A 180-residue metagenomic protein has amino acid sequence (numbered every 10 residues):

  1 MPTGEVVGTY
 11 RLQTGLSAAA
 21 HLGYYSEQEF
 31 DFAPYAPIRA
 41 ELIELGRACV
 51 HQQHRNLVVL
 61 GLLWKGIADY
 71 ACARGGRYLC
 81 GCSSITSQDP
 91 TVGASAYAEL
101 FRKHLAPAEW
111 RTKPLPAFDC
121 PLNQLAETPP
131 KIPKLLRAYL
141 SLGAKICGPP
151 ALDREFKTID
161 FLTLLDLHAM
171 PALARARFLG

Functional and structural regions predicted by a protein language model:
P2-T3, G143: Residue-level recognition of short loop/turn positions
T3-T9, I43: Glycine-rich phosphate/pyrophosphate-binding loop shared by adenosine-nucleotide-utilizing enzymes
T14-T158: Acyl-donor binding region in acyl/amide transferases
K157-M170: C-terminal "cap" of GNAT-fold acetyltransferases
A169-P171, R175-F178: Long, contiguous binding/interaction regions
